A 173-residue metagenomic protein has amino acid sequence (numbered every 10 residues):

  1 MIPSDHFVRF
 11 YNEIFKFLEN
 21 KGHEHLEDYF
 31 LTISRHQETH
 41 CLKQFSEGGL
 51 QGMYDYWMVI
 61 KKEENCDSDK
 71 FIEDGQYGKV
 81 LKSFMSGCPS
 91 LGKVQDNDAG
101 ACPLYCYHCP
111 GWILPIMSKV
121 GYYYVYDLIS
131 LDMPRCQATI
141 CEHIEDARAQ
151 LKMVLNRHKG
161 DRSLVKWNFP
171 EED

Functional and structural regions predicted by a protein language model:
M1-Y107, S118, Y123-D173: N-terminal accessory segment detector
H108-C109, I113: ATP phosphate-binding glycine-rich loop and adjacent ATP-lid/helix-beta elements within ATP-binding kinase/ATPase
